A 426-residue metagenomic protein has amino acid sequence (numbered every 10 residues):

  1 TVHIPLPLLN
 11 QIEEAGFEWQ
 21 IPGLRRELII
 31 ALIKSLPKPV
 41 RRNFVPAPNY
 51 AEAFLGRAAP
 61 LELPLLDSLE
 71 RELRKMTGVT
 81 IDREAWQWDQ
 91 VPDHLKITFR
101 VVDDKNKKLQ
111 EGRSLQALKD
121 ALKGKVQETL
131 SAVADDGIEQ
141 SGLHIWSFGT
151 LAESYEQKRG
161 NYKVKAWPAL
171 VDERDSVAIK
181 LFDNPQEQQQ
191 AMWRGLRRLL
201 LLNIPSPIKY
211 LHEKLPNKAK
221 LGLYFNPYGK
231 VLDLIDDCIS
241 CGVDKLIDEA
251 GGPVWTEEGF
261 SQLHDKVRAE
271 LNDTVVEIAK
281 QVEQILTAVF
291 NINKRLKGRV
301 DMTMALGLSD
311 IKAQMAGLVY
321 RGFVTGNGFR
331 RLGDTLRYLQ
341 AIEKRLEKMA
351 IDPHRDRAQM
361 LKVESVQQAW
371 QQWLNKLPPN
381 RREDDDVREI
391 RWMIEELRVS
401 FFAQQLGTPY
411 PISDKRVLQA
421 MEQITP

Functional and structural regions predicted by a protein language model:
T1-P426: A positional "C-terminalness" feature that preferentially activates on distal terminal regions of long, nucleic
